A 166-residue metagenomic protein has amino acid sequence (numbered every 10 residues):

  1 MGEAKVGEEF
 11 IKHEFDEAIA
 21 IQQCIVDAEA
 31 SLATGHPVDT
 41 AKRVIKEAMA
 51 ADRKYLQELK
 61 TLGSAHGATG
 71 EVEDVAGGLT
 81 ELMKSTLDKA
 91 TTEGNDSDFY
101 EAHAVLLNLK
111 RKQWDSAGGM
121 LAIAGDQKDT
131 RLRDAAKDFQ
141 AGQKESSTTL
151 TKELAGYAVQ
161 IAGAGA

Functional and structural regions predicted by a protein language model:
G2-E9, T69-E93, S97, A164-A166: Alpha-helical membrane-targeting segments
E9-A18, V38-E58, F99-N108, R131-G142: Alpha-helical scaffold segments that form or flank carboxylate-/histidine-based iron centers
E14-A33, E81-Q127: Acidic/histidine-rich alpha-helical segments that form the ligand environment of transition-metal centers
V26, R53-G63, M83, L87-A90 (+2 more regions): A structural signal for well-ordered alpha-helices, especially hydrophobic packing surfaces of coiled-coils
V26-H36, L154-A155, V159: A short, compositionally biased N-terminal segment around positions ~18-40 that is enriched in charged/polar residues
V38, A68, D126-T130: Alpha-helix boundary/capping and short turn/kink residues
D39-E81, L150-E153: Conserved alpha-helical segments that form or flank metal/cofactor-binding pockets of metalloenzymes
A102-A166: Preference for long, well-ordered alpha-helical segments
